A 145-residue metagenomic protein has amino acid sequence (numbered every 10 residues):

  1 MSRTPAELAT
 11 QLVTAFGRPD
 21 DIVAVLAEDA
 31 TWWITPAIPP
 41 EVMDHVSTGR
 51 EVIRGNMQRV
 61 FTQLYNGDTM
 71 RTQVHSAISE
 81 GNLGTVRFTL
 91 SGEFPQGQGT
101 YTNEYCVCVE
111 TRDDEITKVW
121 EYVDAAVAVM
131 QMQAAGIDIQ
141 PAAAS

Functional and structural regions predicted by a protein language model:
M1, T62-S145: A beta-strand edge to alpha-helix "cap/lid" segment located at domain peripheries
S2-W32: Short acidic-aromatic low-complexity motifs
L8, N56-M57, Y105: Hydrophobic alpha-helical segments typical of transmembrane helices and their membrane-interface/capping positions
L12, I22-V23, A30, G49 (+4 more regions): Hydrophobic pocket/interface hotspot
V13-F16, V46, A77, E93: Extended, non-catalytic scaffold segments that flank or surround catalytic motifs
F16, D29, V60, A135-G136: Alpha-helix boundary/capping residues
E28-E80: A solvent-exposed, acidic/Ser-Thr-rich amphipathic alpha-helical stretch
